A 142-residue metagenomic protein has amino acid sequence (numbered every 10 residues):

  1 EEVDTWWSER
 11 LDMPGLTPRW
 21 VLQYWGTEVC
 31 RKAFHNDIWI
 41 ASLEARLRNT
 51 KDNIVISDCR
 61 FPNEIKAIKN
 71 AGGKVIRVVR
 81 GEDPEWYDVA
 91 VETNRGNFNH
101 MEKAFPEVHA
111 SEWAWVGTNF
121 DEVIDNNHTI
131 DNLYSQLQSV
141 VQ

Functional and structural regions predicted by a protein language model:
E1-D52: ATP-dependent small-molecule kinase phosphotransfer cores that center on conserved nucleotide phosphate-binding segments
L22, I56, I124: Residue-level signature of catalytic and energy-coupling elements of molecular machines, predominantly ATP/GTP-dependent
D52-I54, K74: Short active-site oxyanion
D58-F61: Short, well-ordered beta-to-alpha junction loops that form the rim of enzyme active sites and present histidine/acidic
E64-Q142: Small-molecule kinase domains that catalyze NTP-dependent phosphoryl transfer to phosphate-bearing small molecules
